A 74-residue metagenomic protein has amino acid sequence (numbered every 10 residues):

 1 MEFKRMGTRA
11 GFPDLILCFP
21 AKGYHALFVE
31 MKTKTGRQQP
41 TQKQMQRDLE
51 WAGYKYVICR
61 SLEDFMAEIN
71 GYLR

Functional and structural regions predicted by a protein language model:
M1-R74: Catalytic phosphate/metal-binding cores of nucleic-acid and nucleotide-processing enzymes, i.e., regions that mediate
